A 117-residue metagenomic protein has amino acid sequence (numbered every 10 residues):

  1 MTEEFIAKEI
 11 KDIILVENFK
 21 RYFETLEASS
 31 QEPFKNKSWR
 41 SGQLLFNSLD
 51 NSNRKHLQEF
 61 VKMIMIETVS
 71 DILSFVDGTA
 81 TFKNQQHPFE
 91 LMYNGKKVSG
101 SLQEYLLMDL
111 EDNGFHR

Functional and structural regions predicted by a protein language model:
M1-N51, F82-H87: N-terminal low-complexity, intrinsically disordered segments
T2, I6-K11, Q86-R117: Polybasic, proline/glycine-rich intrinsically disordered low-complexity segments
N47-L102: Amphipathic protein-protein interaction modules
